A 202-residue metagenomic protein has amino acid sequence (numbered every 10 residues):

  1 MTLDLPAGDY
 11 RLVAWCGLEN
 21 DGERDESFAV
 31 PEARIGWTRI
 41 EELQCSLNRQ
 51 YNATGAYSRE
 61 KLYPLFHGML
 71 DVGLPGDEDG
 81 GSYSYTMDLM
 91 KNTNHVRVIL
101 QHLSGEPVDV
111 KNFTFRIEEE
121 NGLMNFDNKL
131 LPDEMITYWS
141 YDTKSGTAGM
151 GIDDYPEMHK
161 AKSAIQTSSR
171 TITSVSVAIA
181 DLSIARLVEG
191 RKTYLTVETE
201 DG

Functional and structural regions predicted by a protein language model:
M1-E26, D109-G202: Tryptophan-paired
M1-K91: Short, low-hydrophobicity acidic/polar segments
C16-L18, L100-S104: A mature extracytoplasmic/lumenal domain signature
E78, Y85-M87, S104, Q166 (+1 more regions): Generic structural signal for short, flexible, solvent-exposed coil/loop and linker residues
G80, K91-T93, V108, V188: Short, surface-exposed loop/turn motifs at beta-strand boundaries within globular domains
L89-Q101: A short, Gly/Thr-enriched small/hydrophobic beta-strand-prone motif that recurs across taxa
